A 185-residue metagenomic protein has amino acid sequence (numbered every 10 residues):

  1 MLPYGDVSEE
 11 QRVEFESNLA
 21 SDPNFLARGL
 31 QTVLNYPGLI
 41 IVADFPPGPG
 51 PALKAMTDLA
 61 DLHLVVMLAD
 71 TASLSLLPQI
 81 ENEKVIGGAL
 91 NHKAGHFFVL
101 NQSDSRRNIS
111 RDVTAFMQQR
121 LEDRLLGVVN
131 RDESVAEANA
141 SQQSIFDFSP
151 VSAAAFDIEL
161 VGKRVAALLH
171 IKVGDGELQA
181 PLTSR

Functional and structural regions predicted by a protein language model:
M1-L39, N139-A140: P-loop/Walker-type NTP enzyme "switch/lid" segment
D6, M67, E133: Residues that line or immediately flank small-molecule/substrate-binding pockets and catalytic motifs
D22-F25, A52, A72-L76, I109 (+2 more regions): Helical mechanochemical/support elements of P-loop NTPase systems and associated helical scaffolds
L26-L30, I80, K84, V161 (+1 more regions): Generic hydrophobic alpha-helical segments
N35-N130: Conserved catalytic-core segment of NTP-binding enzymes
I86-R185: C-terminal lobe/tail of nucleotide-utilizing enzymes
